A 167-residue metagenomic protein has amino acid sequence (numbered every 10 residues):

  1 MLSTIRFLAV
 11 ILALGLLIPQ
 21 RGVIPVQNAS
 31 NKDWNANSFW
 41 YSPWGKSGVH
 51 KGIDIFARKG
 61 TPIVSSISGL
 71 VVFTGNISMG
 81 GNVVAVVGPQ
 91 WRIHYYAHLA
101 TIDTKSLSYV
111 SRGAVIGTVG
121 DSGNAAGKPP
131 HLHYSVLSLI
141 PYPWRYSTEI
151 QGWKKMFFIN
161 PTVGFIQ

Functional and structural regions predicted by a protein language model:
L2-N82, R112, D121, F158-Q167: Surface-exposed, glycine-biased beta-strand/turn segments
P25-S30, K105-A114, H133-Q167: Acidic, glycine-rich catalytic/binding loops that coordinate metals and/or anionic ligands
I53, T61, H94, I102 (+1 more regions): Glycine-centered loop/turn positions within well-structured domains that cap or flank conserved ligand/cofactor-binding
F56, V87-P89, L137: A generic structural motif
R58-G60, W91, L99, A114: A generic structural motif
S65-D103, P129-H133: Zn2+-dependent peptidoglycan hydrolase active-site motif and core
T74-G75, I102, V119-S122, L139: Residue-level recognition of beta-strand microenvironments
V119-L132: Active-site loop architecture of trypsin-fold serine endopeptidases
